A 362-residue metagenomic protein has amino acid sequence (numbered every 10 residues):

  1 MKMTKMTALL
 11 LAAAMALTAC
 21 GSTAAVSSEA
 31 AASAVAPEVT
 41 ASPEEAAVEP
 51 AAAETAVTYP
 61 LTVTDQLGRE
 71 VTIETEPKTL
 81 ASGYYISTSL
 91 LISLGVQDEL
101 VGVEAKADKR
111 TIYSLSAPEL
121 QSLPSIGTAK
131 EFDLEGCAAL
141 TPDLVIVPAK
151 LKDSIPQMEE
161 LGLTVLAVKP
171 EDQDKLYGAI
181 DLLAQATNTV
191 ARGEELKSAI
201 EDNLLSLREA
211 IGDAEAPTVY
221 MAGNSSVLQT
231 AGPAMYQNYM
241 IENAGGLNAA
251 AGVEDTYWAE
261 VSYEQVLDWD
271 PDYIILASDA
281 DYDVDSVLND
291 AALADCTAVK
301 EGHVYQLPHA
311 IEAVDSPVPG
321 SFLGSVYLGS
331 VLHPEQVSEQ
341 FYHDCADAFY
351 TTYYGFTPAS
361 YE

Functional and structural regions predicted by a protein language model:
M1-T7: Bacterial N-terminal signal peptides that target proteins for export
M15-A19: Hydrophobic core
C20-A30: Bacterial lipoprotein signal-peptidase II cleavage site
V35-R69, I73-E74: N-terminal low-complexity, Pro/Thr/Ser-rich intrinsically disordered segments that act as propeptides or flexible
T55, P60-V63, E70-T72, S154-Q229 (+2 more regions): Extracytoplasmic substrate-binding proteins
S82-L140, L144-I146, K150, A249: A short, structured surface patch at a secondary-structure boundary
I126-A129, L134-V147, L163, S262-D279: Proline-aspartate-enriched helix->loop->beta-strand connector
T230-W258, S262: Alpha-helical, coiled-coil/dimerization segments enriched in small aliphatic residues
